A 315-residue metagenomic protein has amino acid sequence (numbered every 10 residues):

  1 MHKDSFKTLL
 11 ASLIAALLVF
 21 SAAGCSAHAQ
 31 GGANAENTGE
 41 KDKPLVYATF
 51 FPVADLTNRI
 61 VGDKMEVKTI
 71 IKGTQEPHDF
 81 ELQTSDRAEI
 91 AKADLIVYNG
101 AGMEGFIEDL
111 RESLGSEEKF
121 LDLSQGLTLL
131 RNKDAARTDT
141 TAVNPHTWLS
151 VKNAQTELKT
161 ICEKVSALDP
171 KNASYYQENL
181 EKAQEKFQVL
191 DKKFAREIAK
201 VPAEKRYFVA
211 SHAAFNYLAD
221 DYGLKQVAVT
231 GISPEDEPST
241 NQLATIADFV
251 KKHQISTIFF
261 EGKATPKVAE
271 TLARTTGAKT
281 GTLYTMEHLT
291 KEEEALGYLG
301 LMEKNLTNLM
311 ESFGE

Functional and structural regions predicted by a protein language model:
H2-F6, A11-S12, C25-E315: Extracytoplasmic metal-acquisition and chelation regions
S12-A22: Bacterial N-terminal signal peptides
